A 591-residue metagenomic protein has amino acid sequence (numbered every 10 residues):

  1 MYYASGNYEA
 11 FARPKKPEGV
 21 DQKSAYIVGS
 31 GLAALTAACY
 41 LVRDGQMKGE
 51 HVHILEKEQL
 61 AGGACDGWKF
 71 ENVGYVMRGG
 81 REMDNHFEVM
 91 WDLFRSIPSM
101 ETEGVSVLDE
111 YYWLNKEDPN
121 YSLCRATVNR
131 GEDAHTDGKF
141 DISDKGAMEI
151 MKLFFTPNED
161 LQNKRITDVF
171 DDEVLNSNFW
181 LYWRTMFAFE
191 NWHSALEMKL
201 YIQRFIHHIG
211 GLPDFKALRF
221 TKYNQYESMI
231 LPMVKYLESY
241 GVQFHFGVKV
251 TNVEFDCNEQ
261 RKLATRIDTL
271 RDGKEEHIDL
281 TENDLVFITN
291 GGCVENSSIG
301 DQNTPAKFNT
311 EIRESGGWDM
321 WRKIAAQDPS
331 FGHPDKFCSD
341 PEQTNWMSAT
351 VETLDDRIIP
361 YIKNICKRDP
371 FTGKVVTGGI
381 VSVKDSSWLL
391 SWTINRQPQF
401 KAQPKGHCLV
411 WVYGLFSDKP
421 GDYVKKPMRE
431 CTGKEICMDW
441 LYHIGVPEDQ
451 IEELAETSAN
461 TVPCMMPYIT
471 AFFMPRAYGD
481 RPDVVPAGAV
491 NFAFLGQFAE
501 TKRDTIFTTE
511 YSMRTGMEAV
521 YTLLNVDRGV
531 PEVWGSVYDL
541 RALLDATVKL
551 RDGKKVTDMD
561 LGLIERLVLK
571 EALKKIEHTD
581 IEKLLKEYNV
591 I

Functional and structural regions predicted by a protein language model:
M1-A25, R43-H51, L550-I591: Extreme N-terminal leader/targeting segments of oxidoreductases
G29-L35: Glycine-rich Rossmann-fold phosphate-binding loop(s) that bind the pyrophosphate of adenine dinucleotide cofactors
A37-E50, Y236, Y240-V242: A short, Lys/Arg-enriched amphipathic alpha-helix followed by its capping loop at the start of a domain
V42-F70: Glycine-rich FAD pyrophosphate-binding loop
N72-W113: Conserved FAD-binding subdomain of flavin-dependent enzymes
S99-H207, R219-F220: Rossmann-like flavin
Q203-L285, N290-G291, N303-T304, N309-E314 (+1 more regions): Helical element adjacent to the flavin cofactor pocket in flavoenzyme catalytic cores
H207-T221, N283-L285, N290-T515, Y521-Y538: C-terminal segments that line or cap access tunnels to active or ligand-binding sites in enzymes and enzyme-associated
